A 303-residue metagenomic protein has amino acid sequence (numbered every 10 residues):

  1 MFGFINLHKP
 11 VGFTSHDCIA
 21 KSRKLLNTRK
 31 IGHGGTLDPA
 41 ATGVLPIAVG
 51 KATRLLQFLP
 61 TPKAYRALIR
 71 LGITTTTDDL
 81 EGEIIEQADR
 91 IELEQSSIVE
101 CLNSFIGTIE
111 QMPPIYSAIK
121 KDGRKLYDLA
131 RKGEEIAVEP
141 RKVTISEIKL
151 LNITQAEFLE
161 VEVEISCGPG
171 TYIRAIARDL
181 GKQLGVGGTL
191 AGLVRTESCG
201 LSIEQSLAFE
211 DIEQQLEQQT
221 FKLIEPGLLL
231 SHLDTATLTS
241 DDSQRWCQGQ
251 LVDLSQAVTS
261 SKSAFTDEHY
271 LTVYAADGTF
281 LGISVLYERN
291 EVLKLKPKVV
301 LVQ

Functional and structural regions predicted by a protein language model:
M1-P10, H16-L37, A41-V44, Q183 (+1 more regions): Accessory RNA 3′-end/elbow-binding domains used by RNA modification enzymes
M1-Q205, G282-I283: RNA pseudouridine synthases
